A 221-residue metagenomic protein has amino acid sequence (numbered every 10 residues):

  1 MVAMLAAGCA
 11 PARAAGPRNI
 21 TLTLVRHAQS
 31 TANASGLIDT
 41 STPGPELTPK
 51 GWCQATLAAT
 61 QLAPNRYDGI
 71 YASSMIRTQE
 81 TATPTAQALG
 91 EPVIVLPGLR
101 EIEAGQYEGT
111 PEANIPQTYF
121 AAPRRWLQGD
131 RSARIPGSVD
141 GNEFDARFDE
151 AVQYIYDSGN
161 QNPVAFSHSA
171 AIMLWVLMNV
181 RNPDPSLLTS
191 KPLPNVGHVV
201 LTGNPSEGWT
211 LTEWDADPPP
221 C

Functional and structural regions predicted by a protein language model:
M1-A14: Secretory targeting and sorting signals
G16-V95, N142: Active-site-proximal alpha-helix that buttresses catalytic centers in soluble enzyme cores
L22, Q161-S167: Generic beta-sheet signal
E46, Q87-R147, W214: Phosphate-handling substructures
P64-R66, I155-Q161: Glycine-rich phosphate-binding loop signature in dinucleotide/nucleotide-binding domains
A72-S73, A146, F166-S167: Short beta-strand scaffold positions
P183-T210: Domain-level recognition of soluble alpha/beta enzyme cores, biased toward histidine phosphatases/phosphomutases
T212-C221: Short, solvent-exposed aromatic-acidic interface loops
